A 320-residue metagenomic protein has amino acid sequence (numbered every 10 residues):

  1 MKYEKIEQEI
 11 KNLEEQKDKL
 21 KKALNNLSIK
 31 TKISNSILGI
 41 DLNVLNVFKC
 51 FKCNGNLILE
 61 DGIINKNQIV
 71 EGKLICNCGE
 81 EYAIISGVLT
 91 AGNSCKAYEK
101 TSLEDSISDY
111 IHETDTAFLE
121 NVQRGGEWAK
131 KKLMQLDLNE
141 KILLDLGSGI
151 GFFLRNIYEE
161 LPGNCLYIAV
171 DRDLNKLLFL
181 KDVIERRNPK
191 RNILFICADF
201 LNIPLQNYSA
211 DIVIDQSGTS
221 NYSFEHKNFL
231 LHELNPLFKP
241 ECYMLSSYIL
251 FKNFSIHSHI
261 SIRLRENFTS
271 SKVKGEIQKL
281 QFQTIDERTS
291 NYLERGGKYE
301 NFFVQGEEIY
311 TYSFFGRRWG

Functional and structural regions predicted by a protein language model:
Y98-G126: Class I SAM-dependent methyltransferase Rossmann-like catalytic core, especially the SAM/SAH-binding loop
E120-E140, N156: Conserved alpha-helix/loop element of class I SAM-dependent methyltransferases that forms part of the SAM/SAH-binding
L144, I150-N202: Class I SAM-dependent methyltransferase SAM/SAH-binding core
L201-V213: A short acidic, Gly/Pro-enriched loop at the edge of an enzyme's catalytic core that lines a small-molecule cofactor
D211-H226: A short SAM/SAH-binding and catalytic strip from SAM-dependent methyltransferases
N228-Y243: A short glycine-rich, Lys/Arg-flanked "PGG" loop and its adjoining helix->strand segment in the class I
Y243-F268: Conserved class I S-adenosyl-L-methionine
R265-Q281, D286-E287: Short alpha-helix
